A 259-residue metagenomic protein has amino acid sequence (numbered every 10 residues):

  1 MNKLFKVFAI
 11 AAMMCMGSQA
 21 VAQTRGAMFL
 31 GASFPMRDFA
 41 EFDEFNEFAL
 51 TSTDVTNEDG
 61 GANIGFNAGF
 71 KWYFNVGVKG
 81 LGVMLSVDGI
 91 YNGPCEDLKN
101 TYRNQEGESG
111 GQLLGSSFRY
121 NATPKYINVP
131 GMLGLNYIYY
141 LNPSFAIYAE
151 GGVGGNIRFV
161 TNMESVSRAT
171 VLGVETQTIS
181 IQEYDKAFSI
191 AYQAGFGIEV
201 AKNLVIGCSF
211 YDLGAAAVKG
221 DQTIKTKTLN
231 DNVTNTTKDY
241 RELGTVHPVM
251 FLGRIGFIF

Functional and structural regions predicted by a protein language model:
M1-F8: Bacterial N-terminal signal peptides that target proteins for export
A9-M16: Bacterial N-terminal signal peptides
M16-A22: Sec/Tat signal peptide C-region and signal peptidase I cleavage site
M28-M36, L85-Y91, L133-L135, A149-I157 (+2 more regions): Transmembrane beta-barrel strands of outer-membrane/channel proteins
R37-N63, I90-N128, N156-Q193, A215-L252: Extracellular/periplasm-exposed beta-strand and loop segments of Gram-negative cell-envelope proteins, dominated by
G69-N75, G134-I138, G195-E199, G207 (+1 more regions): Transmembrane beta-barrel domains of outer membrane proteins
V76-L81, F145, K202-I206: Repeated loop/turn-to-beta-strand initiation elements of outer-membrane beta-barrel proteins
R119-R158: Hydrophobic, well-structured mid-protein blocks that either form specific transmembrane helices
